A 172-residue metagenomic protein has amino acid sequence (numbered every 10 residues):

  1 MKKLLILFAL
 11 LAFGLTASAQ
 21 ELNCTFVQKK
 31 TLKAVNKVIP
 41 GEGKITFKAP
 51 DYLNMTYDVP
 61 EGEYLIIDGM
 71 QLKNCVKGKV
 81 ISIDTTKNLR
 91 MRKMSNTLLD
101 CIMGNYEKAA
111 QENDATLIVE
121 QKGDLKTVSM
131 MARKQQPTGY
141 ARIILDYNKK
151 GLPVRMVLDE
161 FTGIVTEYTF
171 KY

Functional and structural regions predicted by a protein language model:
L4-F13: Sec-dependent N-terminal signal peptides
F13-A19: Sec/Tat signal peptide C-region and signal peptidase I cleavage site
E21-T31, K37-V38, K77-K134: Flexible, processing/modification-adjacent segments and terminal tails in exported/periplasmic/extracellular proteins
C24-V59, Y64: Start-of-domain marker
I39-E42, P60-G62, D68, T138-I143 (+1 more regions): Short, surface-exposed coil-to-beta transition loops
I45-Y52, I67-Q71, K122-G123, D146-P153: Short, solvent-exposed coil/turn segments at beta-strand boundaries
K48-T97, T166: An acidic-aromatic
V119-Y172: Gly/Pro-enriched, hydrophobic low-complexity segments that function as extracytoplasmic propeptides/linkers
